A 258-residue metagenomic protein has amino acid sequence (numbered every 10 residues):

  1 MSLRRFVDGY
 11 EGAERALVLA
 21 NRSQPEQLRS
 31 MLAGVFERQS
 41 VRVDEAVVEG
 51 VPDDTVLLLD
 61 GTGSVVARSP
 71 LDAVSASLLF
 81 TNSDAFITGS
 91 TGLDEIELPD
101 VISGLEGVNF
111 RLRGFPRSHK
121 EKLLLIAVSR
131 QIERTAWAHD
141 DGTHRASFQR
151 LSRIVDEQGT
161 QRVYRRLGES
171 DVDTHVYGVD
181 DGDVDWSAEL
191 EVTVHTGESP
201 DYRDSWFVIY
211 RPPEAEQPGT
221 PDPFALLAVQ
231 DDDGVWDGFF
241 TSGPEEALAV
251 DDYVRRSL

Functional and structural regions predicted by a protein language model:
M1-L258: PLD/PLD-like phosphodiesterase catalytic module centered on the HKD motif
